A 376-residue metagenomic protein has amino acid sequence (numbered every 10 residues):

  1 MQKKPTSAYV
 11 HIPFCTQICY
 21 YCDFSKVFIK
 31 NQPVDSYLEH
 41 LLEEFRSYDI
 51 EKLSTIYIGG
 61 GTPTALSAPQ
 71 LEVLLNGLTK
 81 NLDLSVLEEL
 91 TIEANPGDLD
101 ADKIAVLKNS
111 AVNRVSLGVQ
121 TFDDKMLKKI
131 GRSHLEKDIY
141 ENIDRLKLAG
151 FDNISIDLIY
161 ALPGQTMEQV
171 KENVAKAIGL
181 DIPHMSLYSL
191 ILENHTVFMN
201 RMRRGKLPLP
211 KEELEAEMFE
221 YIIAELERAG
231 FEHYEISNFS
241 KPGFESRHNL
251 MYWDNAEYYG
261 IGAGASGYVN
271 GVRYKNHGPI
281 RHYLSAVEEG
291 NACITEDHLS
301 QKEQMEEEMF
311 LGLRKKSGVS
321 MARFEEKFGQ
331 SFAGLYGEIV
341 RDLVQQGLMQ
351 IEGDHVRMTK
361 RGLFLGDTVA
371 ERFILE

Functional and structural regions predicted by a protein language model:
K3-P5, K26-Y48, K52-Q330: C-terminal scaffold of the Radical SAM
V10: Conserved N-terminal Rossmann-fold NAD(P)-binding element of oxidoreductases
P13-K26: Local cysteine-cluster metal-coordination motifs and their immediate loop/turn environment, predominantly Fe-S cluster
G329-V344: Short amphipathic alpha-helical interaction segments
V344-D354: A short, conserved structural fragment
H355-T359: Minor-groove-contacting beta-hairpin "wing" of winged helix-turn-helix DNA-binding domains
R361-E376: Short, amphipathic alpha-helical interaction segments positioned at domain boundaries
